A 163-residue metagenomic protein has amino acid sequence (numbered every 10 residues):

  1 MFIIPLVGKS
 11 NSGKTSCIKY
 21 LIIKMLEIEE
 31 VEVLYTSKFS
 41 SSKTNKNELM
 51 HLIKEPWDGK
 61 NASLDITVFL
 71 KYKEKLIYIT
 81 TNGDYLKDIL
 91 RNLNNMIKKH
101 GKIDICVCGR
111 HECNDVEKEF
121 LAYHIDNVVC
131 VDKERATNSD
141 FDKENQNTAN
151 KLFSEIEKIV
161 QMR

Functional and structural regions predicted by a protein language model:
M1-P5, D104-V107: Residue-level preference for the first positions of well-ordered beta-strands
F2-L6, E74-I77, T137: Generic alpha-helix detector with strongest preference for long hydrophobic helices that associate with membranes
I3-L26: Glycine-rich phosphate-binding P-loop
K24-V31, I159-R163: Secondary-structure boundary elements
E30, L34-Y35, F39-H111: Conserved nucleotide-sensing/catalytic segment adjacent to the nucleotide-binding pocket in NTP-handling enzymes
D88-R91, N95-R163: Replace "adjacent to P-loop NTPase cores in ATP/GTP-dependent enzymes" with "adjacent to NTP-binding cores
